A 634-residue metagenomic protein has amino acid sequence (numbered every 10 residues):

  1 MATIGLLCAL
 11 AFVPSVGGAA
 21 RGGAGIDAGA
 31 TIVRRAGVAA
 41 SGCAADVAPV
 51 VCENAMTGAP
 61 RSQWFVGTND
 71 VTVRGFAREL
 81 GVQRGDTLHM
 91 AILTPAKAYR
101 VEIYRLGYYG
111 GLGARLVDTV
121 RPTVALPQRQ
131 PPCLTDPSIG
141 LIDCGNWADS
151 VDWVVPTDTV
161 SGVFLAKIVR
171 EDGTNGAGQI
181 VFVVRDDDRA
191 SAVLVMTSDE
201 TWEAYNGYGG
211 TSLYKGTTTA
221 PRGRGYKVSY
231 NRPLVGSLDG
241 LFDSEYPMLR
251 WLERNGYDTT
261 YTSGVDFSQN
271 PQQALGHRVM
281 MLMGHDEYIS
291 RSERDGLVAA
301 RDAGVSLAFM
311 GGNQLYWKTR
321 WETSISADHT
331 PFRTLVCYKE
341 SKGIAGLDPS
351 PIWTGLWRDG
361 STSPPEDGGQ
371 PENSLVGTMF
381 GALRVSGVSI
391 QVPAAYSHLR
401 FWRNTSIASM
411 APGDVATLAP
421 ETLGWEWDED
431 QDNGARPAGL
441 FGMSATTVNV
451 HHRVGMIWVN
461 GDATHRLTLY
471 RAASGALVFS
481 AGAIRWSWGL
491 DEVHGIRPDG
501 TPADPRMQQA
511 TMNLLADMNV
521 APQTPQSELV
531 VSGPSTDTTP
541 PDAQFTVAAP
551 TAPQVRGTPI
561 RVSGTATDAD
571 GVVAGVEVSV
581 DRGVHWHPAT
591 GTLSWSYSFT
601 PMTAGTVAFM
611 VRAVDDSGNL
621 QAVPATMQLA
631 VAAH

Functional and structural regions predicted by a protein language model:
A9-T31, R35-A39, H634: C-terminal region of N-terminal signal peptides and the immediate post-cleavage residues of exported proteins
A45-V47, C52-T72, L529-A543: Proline/serine/threonine-rich low-complexity linkers at boundaries of modular beta-sandwich domains
R74-K97, I103-Y109, L116-D118, V124-D172 (+1 more regions): Ligand-binding face of N-terminal immunoglobulin V-set domains in extracellular IgSF glycoproteins
T94-Y99, I103-G107, L116-P122, T174-Q273: Aromatic-Pro/Gly-enriched surface loop or interdomain linker that acts as a lid/target-recognition segment
Y104-G111, S579-H585: Change "in extracellular beta-sheet-rich domains … of secreted and cell-surface proteins" to "in beta-sheet-rich domains
R129-G145, V151-V160, S237-T323: Helical hinge/lid and interdomain linker segments adjacent to catalytic or ligand-binding clefts that mediate domain
P331-H494, R506-M507, M518-P522: Glycine-rich, aromatic-lined ligand/substrate-binding cores of catalytic and carbohydrate-binding domains
T539-H634: Long, low-complexity serine/threonine/glycine- and acidic-rich segments characteristic of extracellular
